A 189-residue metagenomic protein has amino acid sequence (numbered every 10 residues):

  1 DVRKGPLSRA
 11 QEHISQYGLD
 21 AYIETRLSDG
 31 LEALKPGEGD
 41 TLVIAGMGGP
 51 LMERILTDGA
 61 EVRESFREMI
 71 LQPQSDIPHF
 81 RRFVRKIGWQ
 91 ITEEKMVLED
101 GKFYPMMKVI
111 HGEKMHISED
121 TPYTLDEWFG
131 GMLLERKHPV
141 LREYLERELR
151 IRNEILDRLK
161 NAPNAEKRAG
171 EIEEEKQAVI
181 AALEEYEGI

Functional and structural regions predicted by a protein language model:
V2-D40: S-adenosyl-L-methionine
S8-S15, R81, R85, N153 (+2 more regions): Class I S-adenosyl-L-methionine
A10, I23, M52-L56, F80: Hydrophobic packing residues within well-ordered alpha-helices of enzyme cores
L27, R54-I55, F103: Eukaryotic long, low-complexity intrinsically disordered regulatory regions enriched in serine/proline and acidic/polar
L34-A60: Active-site segment flanking the S-adenosylmethionine/decSAM binding pocket in AdoMet-dependent transferases
G59-I110: C-terminal substrate-binding/active-site "lid" region of AdoMet-derived donor-dependent transferases
Q90-E94, H116-T121: Short, structured loop/turn "capping" segments at alpha-beta junctions
E113, D120-I189: An accessory alpha-helical subdomain
